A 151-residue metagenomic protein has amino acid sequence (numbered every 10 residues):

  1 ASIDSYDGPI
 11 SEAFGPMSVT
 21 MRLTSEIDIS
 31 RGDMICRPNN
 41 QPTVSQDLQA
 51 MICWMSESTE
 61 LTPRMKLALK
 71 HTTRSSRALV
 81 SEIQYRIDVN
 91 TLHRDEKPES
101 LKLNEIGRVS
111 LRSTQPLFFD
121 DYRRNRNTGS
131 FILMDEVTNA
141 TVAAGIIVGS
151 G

Functional and structural regions predicted by a protein language model:
A1-G151: C-terminal effector/interaction modules appended to NTPase cores
